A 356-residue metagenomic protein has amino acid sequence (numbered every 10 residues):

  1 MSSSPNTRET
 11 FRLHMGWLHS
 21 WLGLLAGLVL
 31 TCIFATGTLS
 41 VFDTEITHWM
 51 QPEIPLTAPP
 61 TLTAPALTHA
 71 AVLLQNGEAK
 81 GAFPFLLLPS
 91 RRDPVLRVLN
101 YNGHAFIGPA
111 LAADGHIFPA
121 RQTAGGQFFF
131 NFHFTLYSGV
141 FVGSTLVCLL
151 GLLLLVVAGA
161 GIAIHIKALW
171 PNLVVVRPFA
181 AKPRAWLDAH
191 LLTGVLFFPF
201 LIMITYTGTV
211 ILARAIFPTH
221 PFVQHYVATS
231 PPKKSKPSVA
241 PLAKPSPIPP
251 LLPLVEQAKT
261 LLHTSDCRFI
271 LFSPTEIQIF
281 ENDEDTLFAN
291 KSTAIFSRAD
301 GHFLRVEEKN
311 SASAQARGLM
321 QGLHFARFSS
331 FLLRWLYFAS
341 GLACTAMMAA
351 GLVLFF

Functional and structural regions predicted by a protein language model:
M1-F356: Conserved histidines in hydrophobic membrane contexts and catalytic metal-binding motifs
